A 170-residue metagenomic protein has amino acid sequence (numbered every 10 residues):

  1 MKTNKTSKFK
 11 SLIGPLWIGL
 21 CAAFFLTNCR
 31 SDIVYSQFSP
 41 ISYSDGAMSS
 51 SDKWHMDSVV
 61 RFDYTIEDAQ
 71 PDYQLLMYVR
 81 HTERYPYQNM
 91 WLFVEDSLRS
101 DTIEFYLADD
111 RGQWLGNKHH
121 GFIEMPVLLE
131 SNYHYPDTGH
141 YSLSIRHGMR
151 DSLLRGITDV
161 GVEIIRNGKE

Functional and structural regions predicted by a protein language model:
K2-W17: Bacterial N-terminal signal peptides that target proteins for export
F25-N28: C-terminal motif of bacterial Sec signal peptides marking the signal peptidase cleavage site
R30-I33: Bacterial signal peptide processing site
D57-V79, Q88: Contiguous beta-strand segments within globular domains
S58, V94-S97, T102, T138 (+1 more regions): Coil residues (strongly favoring Ser/Thr
Y78-R80, I145-D151: Short beta-strand-plus-loop segments that form exposed binding edges in beta-rich domains
F93-D96, R150-E170: Exposed low-complexity, polar/acidic, P/S/T/G-rich flexible segments that act as propeptides, protease-susceptible
I103-H134: An anionic, turn-rich surface loop/hairpin at beta-sheet edges that serves as a generic interaction/coordination patch
